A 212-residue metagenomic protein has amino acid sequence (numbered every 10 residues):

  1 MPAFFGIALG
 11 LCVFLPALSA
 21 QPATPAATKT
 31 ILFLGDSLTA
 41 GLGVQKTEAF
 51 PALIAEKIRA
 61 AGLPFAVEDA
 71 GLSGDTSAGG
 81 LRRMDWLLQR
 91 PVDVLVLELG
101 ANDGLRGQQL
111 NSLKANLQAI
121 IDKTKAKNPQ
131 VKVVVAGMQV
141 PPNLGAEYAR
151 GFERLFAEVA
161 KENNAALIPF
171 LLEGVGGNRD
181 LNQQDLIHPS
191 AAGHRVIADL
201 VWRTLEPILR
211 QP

Functional and structural regions predicted by a protein language model:
F4-A17: Bacterial N-terminal signal peptides
A8, A20-P22, I31, L186 (+2 more regions): Structured catalytic cores of enzymes that bind and process phosphorylated ligands/cofactors
Q21-S73, L81-V92: Serine-esterase "nucleophile elbow" of acetyl-processing enzymes
A40, T76, P142: Flexible, glycine-rich phosphate/dinucleotide-binding loops and adjacent beta-alpha linkers at cofactor/substrate
A49, T76, S190: Residue-level signal for threonine
L63, G79-P212: Alpha-helical cap/lid subdomain in secreted, periplasmic, or secretory-pathway luminal O-acyl-processing enzymes
